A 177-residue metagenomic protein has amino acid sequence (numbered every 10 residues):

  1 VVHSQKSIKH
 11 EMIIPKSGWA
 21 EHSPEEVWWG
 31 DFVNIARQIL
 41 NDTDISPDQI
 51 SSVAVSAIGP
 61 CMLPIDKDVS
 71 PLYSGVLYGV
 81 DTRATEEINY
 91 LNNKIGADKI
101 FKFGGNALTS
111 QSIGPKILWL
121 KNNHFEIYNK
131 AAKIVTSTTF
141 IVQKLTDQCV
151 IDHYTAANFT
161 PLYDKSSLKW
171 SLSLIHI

Functional and structural regions predicted by a protein language model:
V1-S74, K102, K130: N-terminal glycine/serine-rich phosphate-binding loop of ATP-dependent small-molecule kinases, especially carbohydrate
W28-I35, A84-E87, K116, S137 (+1 more regions): General structural feature for long, well-ordered alpha-helical segments within catalytic domains of soluble enzymes
V53, L174-I177: Residue-level preference for non-acidic, small/hydrophobic
L63, E86-Y90: Pocket-flanking alpha-helical
I65, I100-I175: Gly/Ser/Thr-rich active-site cleft segment
G75-V76, H153: Short linear motifs in exposed loops
D81: Carbohydrate-associated surface elements
